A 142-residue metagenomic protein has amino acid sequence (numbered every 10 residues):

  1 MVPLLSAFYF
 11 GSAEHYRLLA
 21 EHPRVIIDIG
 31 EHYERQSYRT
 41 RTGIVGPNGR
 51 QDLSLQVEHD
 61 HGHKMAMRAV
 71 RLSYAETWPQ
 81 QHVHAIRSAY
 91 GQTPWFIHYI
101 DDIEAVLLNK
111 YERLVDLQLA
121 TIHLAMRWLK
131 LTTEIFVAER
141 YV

Functional and structural regions predicted by a protein language model:
M1-V142: Residues lining hydrophobic/aromatic ligand-binding pockets adjacent to catalytic sites
